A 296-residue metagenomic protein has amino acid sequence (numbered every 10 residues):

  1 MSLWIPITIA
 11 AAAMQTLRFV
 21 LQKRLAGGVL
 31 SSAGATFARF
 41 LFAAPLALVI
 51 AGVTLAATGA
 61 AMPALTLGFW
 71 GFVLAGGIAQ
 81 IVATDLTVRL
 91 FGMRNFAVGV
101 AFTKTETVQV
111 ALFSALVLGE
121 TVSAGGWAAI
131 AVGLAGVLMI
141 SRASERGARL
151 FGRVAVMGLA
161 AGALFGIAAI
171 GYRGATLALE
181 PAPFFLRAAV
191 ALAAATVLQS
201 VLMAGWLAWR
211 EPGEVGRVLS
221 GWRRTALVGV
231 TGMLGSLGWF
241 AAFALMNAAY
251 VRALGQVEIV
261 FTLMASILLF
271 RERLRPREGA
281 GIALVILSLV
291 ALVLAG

Functional and structural regions predicted by a protein language model:
M1-I78, V82-M93, A143-L159, F184-A188 (+4 more regions): Membrane-interface interhelical linkers
A10, F37-A38, F102-T105, G125-A128 (+3 more regions): Hydrophobic core positions of alpha-helical segments in small-molecule transporters and transporter systems
M14, F42, A79-Q80, L86 (+10 more regions): Hydrophobic residues within membrane-embedded alpha-helical segments of Major Facilitator Superfamily
L41-L46, F102-L116, A131, L198 (+4 more regions): Alpha-helical transmembrane segments of compact multi-pass small-molecule transporters, enriched in specific families
A47, L112-L118, G125-S144, R277-G296: Hydrophobic transmembrane alpha-helices of multi-pass small-molecule transport proteins
T87-A128: Membrane-interface helix-loop-helix junctions at boundaries between adjacent transmembrane segments
R153-L177, P181-A182: Selected transmembrane alpha-helices and immediately adjacent juxtamembrane segments of polytopic inner-membrane
